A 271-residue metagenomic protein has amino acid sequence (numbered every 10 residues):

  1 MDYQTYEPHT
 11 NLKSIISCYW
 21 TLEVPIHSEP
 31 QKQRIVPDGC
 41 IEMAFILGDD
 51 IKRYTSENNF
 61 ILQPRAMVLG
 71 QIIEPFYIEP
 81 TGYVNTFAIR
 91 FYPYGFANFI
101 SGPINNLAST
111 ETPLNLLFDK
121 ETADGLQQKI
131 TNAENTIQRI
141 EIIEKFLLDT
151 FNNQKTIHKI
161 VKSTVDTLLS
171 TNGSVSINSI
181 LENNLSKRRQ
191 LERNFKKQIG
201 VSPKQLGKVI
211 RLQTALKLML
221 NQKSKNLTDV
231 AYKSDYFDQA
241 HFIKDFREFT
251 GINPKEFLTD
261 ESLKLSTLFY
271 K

Functional and structural regions predicted by a protein language model:
M1-N172, S176-N178, N183-R188, S202 (+4 more regions): Alpha-helical bundle regulatory/interaction domains
N172-V175, E192-K197, K204-G207: Long, low-complexity intrinsically disordered regions
Q198-V201, D245-F257: A secondary-structure capping/hinge motif
G207-K208, L258-T259: Short Lys/Arg-enriched helix C-cap and helix-to-coil transition segments that create basic nucleic-acid-contact patches
